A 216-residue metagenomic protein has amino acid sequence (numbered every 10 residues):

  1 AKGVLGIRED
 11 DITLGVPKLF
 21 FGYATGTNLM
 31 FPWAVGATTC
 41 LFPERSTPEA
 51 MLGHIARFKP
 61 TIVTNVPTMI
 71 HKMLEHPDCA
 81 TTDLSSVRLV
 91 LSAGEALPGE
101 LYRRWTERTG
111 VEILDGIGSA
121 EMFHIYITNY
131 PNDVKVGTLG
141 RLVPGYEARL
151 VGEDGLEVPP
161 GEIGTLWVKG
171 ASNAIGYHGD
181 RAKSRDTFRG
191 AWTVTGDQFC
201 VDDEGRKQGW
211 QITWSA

Functional and structural regions predicted by a protein language model:
A1-G15, F20-I62, K72, H76: Conserved AMP-binding/adenylation subdomain of ANL enzymes
E9, A34-A37, P60-N65, L74-K135 (+1 more regions): Gly/Ser/Thr-rich phosphate-binding loop
G15, L41, N65, S92 (+3 more regions): A structural signal for the hydrophobic beta-strands that form the central parallel beta-sheet of Rossmann-like
G36, I55, V63-V66, G155 (+2 more regions): Residue-level signal for inorganic ion chemistry
T68-I70, L97, N173: Alpha-helix capping/helix-boundary segments
G94, G118, G140, G155 (+2 more regions): Active-site glycine-centered loops adjacent to acidic/histidine catalytic or metal-binding residues that shape
R141-G145, T193: Short coil-to-beta-strand transition motifs
L156-G161, T165-A216: Conserved ATP-binding/catalytic segment of the ANL
